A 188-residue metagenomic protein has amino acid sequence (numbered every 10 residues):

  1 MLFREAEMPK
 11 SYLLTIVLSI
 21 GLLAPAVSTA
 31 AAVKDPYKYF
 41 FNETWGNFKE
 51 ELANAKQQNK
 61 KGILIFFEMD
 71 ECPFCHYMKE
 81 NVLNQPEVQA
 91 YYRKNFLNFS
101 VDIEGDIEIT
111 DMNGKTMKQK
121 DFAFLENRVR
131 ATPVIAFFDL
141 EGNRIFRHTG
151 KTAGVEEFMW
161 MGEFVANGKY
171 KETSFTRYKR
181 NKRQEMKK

Functional and structural regions predicted by a protein language model:
E5-L14: Bacterial N-terminal signal peptides that target proteins for export
T15-P25: Bacterial N-terminal signal peptides
T29-F41, W45, A53-K56, R128 (+2 more regions): Non-globular targeting/processing and membrane-anchoring segments
Q58-P73: Short active-site neighborhood of thiol/selenol oxidoreductases, capturing the structured segment around
D70-Y77, P133-A136: C-type cytochrome heme c attachment motif
H76-Y91: Typically the conserved alpha-helix immediately C-terminal to a functionally engaged Cys/Sec in thioredoxin-like
E80, V101-G105, K188: Glycan-processing catalytic domains of CAZymes
P86-V88, K94-K151, V155-V165: Thioredoxin-like thiol-disulfide oxidoreductase module
